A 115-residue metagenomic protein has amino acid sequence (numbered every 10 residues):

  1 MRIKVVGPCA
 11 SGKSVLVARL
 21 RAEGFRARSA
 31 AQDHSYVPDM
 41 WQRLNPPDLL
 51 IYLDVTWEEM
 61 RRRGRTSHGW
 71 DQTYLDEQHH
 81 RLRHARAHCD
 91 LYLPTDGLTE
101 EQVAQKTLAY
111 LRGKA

Functional and structural regions predicted by a protein language model:
V5: Hydrophobic anchor at the beta1->P-loop junction of P-loop NTPases
P8, A18-D48: Conserved substrate/cofactor phosphate-moiety recognition/catalytic segment in nucleotide-dependent phosphotransferases
G12: Conserved glycine(s) of the Walker
V15: Conserved Walker
F25, L44, D76-E77, R112-G113: Catalytic phosphate/metal-binding cores of nucleic-acid and nucleotide-processing enzymes, i.e., regions that mediate
P46-R63, L93-P94: Conserved phosphate-donor/acceptor-positioning beta-strand/loop module used by diverse small-molecule
R63-W70, A109-L111: Conserved AAA+ ATPase "sensor/coupling" helix adjacent to the nucleotide-binding pocket
G69-K106: Small-molecule kinase domains that catalyze NTP-dependent phosphoryl transfer to phosphate-bearing small molecules
